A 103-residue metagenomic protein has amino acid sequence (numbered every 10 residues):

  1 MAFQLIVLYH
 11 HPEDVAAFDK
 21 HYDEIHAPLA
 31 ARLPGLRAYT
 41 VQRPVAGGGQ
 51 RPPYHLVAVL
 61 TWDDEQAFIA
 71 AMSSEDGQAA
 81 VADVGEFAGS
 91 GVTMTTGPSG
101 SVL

Functional and structural regions predicted by a protein language model:
M1-L103: Macromolecular interaction modules
